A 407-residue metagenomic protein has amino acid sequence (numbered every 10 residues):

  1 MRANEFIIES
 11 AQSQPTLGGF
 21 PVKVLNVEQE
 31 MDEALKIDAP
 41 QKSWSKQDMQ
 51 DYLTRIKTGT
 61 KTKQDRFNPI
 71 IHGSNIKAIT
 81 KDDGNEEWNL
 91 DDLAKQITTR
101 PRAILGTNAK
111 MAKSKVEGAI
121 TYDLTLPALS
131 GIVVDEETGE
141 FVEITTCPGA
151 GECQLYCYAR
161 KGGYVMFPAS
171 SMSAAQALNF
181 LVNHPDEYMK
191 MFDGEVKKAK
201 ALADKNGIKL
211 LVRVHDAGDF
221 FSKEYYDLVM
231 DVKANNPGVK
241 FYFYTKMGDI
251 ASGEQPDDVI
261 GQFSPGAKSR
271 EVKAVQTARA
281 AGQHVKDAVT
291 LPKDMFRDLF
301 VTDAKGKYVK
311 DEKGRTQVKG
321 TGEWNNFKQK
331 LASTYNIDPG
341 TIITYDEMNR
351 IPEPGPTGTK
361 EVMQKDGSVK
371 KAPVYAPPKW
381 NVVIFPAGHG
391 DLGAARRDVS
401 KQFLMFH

Functional and structural regions predicted by a protein language model:
M1-R2, G151: Extracellular interaction modules
A3-I7, L17: Short linear clamp-binding motif
A11-H407: Class I S-adenosyl-L-methionine
